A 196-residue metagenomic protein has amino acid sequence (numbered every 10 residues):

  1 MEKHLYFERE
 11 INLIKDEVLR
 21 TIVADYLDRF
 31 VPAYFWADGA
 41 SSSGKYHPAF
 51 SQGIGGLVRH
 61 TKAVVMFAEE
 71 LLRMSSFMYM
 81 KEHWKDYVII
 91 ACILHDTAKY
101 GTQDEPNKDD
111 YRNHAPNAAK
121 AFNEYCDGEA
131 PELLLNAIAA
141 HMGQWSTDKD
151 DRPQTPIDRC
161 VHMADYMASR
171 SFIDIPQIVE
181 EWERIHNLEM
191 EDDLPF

Functional and structural regions predicted by a protein language model:
M1-T102: Acidic/His-rich, divalent-metal-binding segments that scaffold phosphate/diphosphate chemistry
H60, H95, H114-A115, H141-M142: Histidine-centered active-site/metal-ligand motif
V64-A68, Y111-C126: An active-site-proximal "capping" alpha-helix that borders the catalytic cofactor pocket
Y79, V88, G128-R184: Histidine/acidic-rich helix-loop-helix segments that form or flank divalent-metal centers in metalloenzyme catalytic
D104-D110: Metal-dependent catalytic cores of enzymes that make or break cyclic nucleotides and related phosphoester linkages
D192-F196: Short acidic DE-rich linear segments
